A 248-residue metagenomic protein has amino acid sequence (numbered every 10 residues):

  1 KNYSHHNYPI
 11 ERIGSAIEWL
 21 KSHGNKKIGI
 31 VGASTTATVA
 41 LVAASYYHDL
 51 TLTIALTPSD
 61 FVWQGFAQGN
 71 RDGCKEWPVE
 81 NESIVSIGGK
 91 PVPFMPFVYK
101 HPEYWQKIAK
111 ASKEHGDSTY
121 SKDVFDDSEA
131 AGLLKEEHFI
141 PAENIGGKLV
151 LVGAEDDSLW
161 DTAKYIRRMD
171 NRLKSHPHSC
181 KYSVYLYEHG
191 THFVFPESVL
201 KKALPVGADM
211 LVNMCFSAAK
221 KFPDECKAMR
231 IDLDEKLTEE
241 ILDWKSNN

Functional and structural regions predicted by a protein language model:
K1-G29: Catalytic nucleophile-loop/oxyanion-hole region of alpha/beta-hydrolase and closely related hydrolase-like folds
I30-A33, L56, V152: Short beta-strand immediately N-terminal to the catalytic nucleophile in serine-hydrolase-like folds
A37-H48, T53: Short glycine-enriched nucleophile-adjacent loop and the immediately C-terminal alpha-helix near the catalytic center
I54-A142: Accessory cap/linker subdomain of secreted extracellular hydrolases
E136, R167, H178-N248: C-terminal catalytic histidine-bearing segment of alpha/beta-hydrolase fold enzymes
I145, L151-G153: Short beta-strand/loop motif that positions the catalytic acidic residue of the alpha/beta-hydrolase fold
G147, D161-S175, V199-L200: Short alpha-helix in the alpha/beta-hydrolase fold that links the catalytic acid
D156-W160, T191-V194: Acidic catalytic loop of the alpha/beta-hydrolase fold
